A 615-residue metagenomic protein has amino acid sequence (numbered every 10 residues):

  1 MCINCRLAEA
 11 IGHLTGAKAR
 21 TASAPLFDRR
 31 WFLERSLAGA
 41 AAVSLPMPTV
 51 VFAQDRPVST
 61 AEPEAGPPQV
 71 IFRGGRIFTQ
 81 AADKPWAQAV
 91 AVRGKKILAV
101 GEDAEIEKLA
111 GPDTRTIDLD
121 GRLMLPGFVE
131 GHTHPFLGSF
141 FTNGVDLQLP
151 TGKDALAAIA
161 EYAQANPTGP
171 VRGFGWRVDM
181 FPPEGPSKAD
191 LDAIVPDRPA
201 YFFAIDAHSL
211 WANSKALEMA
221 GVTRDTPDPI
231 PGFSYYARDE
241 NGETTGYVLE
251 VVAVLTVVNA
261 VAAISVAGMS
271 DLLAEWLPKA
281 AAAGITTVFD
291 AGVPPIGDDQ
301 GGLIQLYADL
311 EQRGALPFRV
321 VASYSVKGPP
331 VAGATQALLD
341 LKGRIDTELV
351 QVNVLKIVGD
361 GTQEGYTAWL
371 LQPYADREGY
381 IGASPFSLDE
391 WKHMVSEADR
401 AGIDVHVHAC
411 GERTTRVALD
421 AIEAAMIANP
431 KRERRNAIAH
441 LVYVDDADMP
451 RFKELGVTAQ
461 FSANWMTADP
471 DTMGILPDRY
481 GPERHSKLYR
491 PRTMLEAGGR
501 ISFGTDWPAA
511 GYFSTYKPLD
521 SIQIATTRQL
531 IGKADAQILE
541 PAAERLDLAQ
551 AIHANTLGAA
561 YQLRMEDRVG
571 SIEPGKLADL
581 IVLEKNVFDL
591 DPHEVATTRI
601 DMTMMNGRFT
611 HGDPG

Functional and structural regions predicted by a protein language model:
M1-W31, A41, L45, F52: N-terminal secretory signal peptides
R35, G39, E62-R73, F78 (+8 more regions): Divalent metal-binding segments
M47-T60: Signal peptide processing junction and immediate N-terminal pro/mature segment of secreted/exported proteins
V129-G131, A439-H440, S502-T505: Active-site neighborhood of phospho(di)ester-bond hydrolases with catalytic His/Asp-centered motifs
R313, L341-D346, K453-E454: Acidic (Asp/Glu)-rich catalytic clusters
V350-T367, V457-T467, T527: Non-cysteine beta-strand/loop elements that form the S-adenosyl-L-methionine
S396-H406, R413-N436, D446, P450 (+4 more regions): His/Asp/Glu-enriched, well-ordered alpha-helical/loop segment that forms or immediately abuts the divalent-metal
